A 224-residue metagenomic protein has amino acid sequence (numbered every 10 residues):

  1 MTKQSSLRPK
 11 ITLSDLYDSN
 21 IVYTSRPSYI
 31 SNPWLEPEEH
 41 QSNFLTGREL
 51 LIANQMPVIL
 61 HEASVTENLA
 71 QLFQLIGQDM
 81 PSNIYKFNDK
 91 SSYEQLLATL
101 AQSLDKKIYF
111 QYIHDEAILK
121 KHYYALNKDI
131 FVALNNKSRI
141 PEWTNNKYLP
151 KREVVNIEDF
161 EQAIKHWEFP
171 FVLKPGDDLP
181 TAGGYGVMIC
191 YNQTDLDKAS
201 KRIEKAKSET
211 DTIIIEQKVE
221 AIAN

Functional and structural regions predicted by a protein language model:
M1-Q74: N-terminal "leader" segments that precede or initiate the main folded domain
I21-R26, Y109, V172, I214: Structural motif
E39-R48, I52, I59-E168, D178-P180 (+1 more regions): Conserved N-proximal alpha/beta basic substrate-recognition cap immediately N-terminal to, or forming the N-lobe
N146, P150, I189-A221: Conserved ATP-binding module of the ATP-grasp superfamily
D159, V219, N224: Conserved alpha/beta core surface patches that mediate binding of polyanionic ligands
F169-V172, G176, T212-E216: A short linear hydrophobic-aromatic micro-motif
F171-A199, A223-N224: Glycine-rich phosphate-binding loop of ATP-grasp-fold ATP-dependent ligases
